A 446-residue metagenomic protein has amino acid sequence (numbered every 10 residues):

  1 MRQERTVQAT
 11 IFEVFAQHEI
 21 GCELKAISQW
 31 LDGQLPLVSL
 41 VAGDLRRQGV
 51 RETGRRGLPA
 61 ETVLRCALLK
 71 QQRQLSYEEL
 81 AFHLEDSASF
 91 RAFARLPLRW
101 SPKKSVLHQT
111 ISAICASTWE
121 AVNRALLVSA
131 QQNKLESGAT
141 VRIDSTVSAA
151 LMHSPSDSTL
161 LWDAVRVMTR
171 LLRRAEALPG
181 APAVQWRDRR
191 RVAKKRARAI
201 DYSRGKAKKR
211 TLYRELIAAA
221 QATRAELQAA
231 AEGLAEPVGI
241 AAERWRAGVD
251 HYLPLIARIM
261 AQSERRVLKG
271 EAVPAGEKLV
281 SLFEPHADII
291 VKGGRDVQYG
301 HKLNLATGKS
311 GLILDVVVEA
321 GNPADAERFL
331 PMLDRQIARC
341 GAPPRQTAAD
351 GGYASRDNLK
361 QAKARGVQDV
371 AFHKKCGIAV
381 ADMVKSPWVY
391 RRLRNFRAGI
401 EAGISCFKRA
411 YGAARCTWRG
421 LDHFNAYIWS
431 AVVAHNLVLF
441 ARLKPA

Functional and structural regions predicted by a protein language model:
M1-S39, G43, P445-A446: Charged, often Cys/His-bearing segments associated with DNA-binding zinc-finger transcription factors
V50-G57, L64, Q71-L135: Basic, low-complexity intrinsically disordered segments
G54-L58, A348-R356, C376: Acidic, metal-coordinating catalytic cores used for nucleic-acid/nucleotide bond scission and strand-transfer chemistry
C66, L80, S101-L107, T140-A149 (+8 more regions): Short, conserved catalytic/metal-binding motifs centered on acidic residues
L98-F283: Active-site- or DNA-interface-adjacent structural scaffold in DNA-acting proteins
V249-P254, S263, W388-A446: Basic, amphipathic alpha-helical segments enriched in Lys/Arg and hydrophobic/aromatic residues
A272-T307: Active-site cores of enzymes that catalyze phosphoryl transfer or operate on phosphate-rich substrates
G293-R339: Electropositive, glycine- and tryptophan-enriched low-complexity nucleic-acid-binding patches
